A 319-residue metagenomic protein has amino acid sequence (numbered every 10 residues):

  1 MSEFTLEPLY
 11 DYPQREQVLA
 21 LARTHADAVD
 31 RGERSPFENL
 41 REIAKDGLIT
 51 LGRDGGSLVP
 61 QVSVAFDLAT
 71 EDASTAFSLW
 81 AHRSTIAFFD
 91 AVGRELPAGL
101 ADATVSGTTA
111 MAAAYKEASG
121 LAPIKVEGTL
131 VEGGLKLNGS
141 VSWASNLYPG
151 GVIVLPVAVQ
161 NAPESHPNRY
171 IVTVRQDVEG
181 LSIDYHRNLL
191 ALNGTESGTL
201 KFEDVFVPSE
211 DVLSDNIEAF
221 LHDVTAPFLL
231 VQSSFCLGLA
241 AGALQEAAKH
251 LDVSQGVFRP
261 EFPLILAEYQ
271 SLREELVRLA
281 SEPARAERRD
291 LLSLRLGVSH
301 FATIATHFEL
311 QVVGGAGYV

Functional and structural regions predicted by a protein language model:
S2-S63, S233-V319: Alpha-helical interface subdomain recognition
R34-S140, S145: Glycine-rich flavin
V92-R94, V131-E132, A158-A162, Q176-E179 (+1 more regions): Short loop segments at secondary-structure junctions
V105, A122-I124, P149-G151, N168 (+3 more regions): A generic structural signal for well-ordered coil/turn residues at beta-strand boundaries that shape enzyme active-site
K116-S119, A144-L147, P163-E164, A191-N193: Short glycine/serine/proline-enriched coil/turn segments at secondary-structure junctions
E132-K136, V152, S197: A generic structural signal for beta-strand entry/edge sites
S140-L181: A short core secondary-structure module
R187-Q270: Glycine-rich beta->alpha junctions and the first turn(s) of the following alpha-helix
